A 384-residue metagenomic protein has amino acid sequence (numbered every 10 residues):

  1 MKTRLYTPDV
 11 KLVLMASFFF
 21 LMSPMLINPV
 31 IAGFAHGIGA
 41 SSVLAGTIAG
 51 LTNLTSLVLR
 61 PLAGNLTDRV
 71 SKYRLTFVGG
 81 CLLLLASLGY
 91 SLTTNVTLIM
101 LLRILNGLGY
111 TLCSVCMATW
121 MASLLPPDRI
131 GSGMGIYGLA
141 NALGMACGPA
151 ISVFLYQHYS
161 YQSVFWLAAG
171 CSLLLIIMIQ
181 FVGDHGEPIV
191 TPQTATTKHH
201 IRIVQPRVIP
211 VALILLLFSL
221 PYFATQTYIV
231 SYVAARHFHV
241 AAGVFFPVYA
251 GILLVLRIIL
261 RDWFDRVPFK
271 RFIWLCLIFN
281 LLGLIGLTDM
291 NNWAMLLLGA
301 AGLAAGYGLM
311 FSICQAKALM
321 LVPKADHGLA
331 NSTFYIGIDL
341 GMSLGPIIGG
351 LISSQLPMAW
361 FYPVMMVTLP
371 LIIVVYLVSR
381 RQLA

Functional and structural regions predicted by a protein language model:
M1-T7, D184-L213: Juxtamembrane intracellular "pre-TM" segments in multi-pass secondary transporters
T7-G46, Y222-Y232: Helix-loop boundary and gating motifs at the non-cytosolic
N53-P61, M145-A146, A250-I258, M342-S343: Residue-level signature of mid-helix packing/kink "hotspots" within the transmembrane helices of 12-pass Major
L59-S71, L256-P268: Helix-to-loop junctions at the C-terminal end of transmembrane segments in multipass secondary transporters
S71, L92-T94, P268, D289-N291: Helix-breaking motifs and short loop linkers at transmembrane-helix boundaries and internal kinks in secondary membrane
R74-L88, R271-I285: Structural signature of the two symmetry-related core transmembrane helices
I104-A140: Cytoplasmic helix-loop-helix junction between adjacent transmembrane helices in 12-TM secondary transporters
A169-V190, V375-R380: C-terminal membrane-cytosol helix-exit motif in multi-pass small-molecule transporters
